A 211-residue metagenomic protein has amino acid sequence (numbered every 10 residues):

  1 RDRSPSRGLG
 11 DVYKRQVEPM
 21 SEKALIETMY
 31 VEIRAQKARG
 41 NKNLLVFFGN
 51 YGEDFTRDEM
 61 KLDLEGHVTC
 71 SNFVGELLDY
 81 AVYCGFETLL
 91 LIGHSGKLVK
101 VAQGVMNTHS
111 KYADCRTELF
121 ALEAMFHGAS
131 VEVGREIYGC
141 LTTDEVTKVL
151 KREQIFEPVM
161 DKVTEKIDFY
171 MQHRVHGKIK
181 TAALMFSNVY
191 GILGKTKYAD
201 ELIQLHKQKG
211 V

Functional and structural regions predicted by a protein language model:
D2-Y13: Single conserved hydrophobic/aromatic residue that forms the stacking wall/gate of nucleotide- or nucleobase-binding
K14-A24, T28-D161, F169-K178, L184-N188: A structural signal for small-residue-enriched, beta-sheet-centric alpha/beta enzyme cores and oligomeric scaffold folds
T164-V211: Extended hydrophobic packing segments that form well-structured cores
